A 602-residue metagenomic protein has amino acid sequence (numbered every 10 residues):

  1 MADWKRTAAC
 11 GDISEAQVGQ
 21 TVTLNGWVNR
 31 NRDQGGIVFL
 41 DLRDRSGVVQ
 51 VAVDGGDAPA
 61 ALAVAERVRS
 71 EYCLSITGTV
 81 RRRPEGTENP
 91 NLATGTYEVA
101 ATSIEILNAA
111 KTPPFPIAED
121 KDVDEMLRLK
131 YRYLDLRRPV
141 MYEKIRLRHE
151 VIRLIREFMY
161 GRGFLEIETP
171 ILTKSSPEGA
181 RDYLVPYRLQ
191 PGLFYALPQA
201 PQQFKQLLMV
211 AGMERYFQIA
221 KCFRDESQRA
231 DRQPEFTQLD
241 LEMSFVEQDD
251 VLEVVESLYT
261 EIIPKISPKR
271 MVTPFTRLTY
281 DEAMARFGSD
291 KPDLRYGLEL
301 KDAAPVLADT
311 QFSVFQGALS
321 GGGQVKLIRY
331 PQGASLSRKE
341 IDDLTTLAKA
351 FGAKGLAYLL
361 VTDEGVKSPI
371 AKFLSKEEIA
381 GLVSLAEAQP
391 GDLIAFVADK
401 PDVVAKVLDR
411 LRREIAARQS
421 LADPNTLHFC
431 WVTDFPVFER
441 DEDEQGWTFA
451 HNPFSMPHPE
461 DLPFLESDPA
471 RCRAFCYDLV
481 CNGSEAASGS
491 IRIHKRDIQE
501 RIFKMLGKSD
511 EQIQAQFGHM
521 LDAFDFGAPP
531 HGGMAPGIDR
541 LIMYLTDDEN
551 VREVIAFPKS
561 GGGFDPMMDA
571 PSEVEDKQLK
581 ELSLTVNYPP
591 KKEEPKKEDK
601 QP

Functional and structural regions predicted by a protein language model:
M1-P602: Class II aminoacyl-tRNA synthetase catalytic cores and aaRS-like
